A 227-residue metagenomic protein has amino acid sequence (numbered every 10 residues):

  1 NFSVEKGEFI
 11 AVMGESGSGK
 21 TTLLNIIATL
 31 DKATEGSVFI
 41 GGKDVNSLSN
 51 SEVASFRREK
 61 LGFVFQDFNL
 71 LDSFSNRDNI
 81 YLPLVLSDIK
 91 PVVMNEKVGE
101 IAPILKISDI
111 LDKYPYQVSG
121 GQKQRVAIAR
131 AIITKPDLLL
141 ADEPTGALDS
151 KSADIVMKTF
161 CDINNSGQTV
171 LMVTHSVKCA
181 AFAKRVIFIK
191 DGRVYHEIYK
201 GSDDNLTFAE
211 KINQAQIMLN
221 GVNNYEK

Functional and structural regions predicted by a protein language model:
M13-E15: The feature captures the beta-strand-to-loop junction immediately N-terminal to the Walker
A28: Helix-to-loop junction immediately C-terminal to a conserved catalytic motif
G36-D44: Conserved ABC transporter NBD signature motif
F74-L82: Short coil-to-helix segment of the ABC ATPase nucleotide-binding domain corresponding to the Q-loop/switch region
Y114-V118, Q122-Q124: Conserved ABC ATPase signature
I133-D137: A short, proline-enriched helix->beta-strand linker immediately N-terminal to the Walker B motif in ABC-type P-loop
L139-D142: Catalytic Walker B motif of ABC-type/P-loop ATPase nucleotide-binding domains
